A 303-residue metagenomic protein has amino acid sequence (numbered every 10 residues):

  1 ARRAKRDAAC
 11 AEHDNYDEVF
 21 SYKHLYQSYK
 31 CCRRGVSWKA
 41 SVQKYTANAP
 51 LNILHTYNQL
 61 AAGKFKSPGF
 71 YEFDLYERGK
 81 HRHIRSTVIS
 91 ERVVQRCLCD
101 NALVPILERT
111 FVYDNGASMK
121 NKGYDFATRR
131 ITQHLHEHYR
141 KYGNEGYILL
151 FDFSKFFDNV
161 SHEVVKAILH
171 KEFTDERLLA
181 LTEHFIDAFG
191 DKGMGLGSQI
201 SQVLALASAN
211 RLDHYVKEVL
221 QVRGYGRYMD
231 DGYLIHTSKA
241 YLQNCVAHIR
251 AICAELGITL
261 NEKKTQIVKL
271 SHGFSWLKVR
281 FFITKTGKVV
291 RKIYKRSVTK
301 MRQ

Functional and structural regions predicted by a protein language model:
A1-L54: Non-catalytic, polymerase-adjacent accessory regions of viral genome-replication enzymes
A1-R2, T87, R92, R96 (+3 more regions): Right-hand nucleic-acid polymerase module
E12-N15, N101-D158: Active-site-proximal segment of RNA-dependent polymerases
S41-Y45, S67-D74, E108-N115, G143-L150 (+1 more regions): Short coil/turn segments at secondary-structure boundaries
N58-K80, V93, D100, D175-A188: Reverse-transcriptase-like RNA-dependent polymerase core
H81-V112, D191-E218: Conserved pre-motif C helix in the palm subdomain of viral-like polymerases
A117-F126, Y233-H236, I267-S271: Beta-rich nucleic-acid/ligand-interaction surfaces
R129-M229, Y233-I252, I258, V268: Conserved polymerase palm-domain catalytic core
